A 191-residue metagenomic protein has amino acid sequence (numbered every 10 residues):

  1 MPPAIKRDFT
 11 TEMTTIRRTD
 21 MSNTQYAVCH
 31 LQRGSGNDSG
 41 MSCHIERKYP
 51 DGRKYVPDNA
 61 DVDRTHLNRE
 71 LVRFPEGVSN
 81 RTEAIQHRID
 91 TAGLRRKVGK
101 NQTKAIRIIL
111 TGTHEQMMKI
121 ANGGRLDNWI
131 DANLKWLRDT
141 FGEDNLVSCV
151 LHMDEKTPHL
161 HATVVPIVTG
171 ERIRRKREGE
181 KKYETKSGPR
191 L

Functional and structural regions predicted by a protein language model:
M1-L191: N-terminal nicking endonuclease/strand-transfer module with a His-rich metal-binding environment and a catalytic Tyr
